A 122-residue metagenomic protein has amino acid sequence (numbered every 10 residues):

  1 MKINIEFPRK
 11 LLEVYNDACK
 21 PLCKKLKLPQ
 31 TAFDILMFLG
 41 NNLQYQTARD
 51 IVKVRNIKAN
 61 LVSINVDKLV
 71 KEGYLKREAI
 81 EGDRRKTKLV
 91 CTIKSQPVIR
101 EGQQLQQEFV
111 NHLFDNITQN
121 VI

Functional and structural regions predicted by a protein language model:
M1-L26, E72: N-terminal leader segment of winged-helix/HTH proteins
F7, D34-F38, P97: Pre-recognition alpha-helix immediately N-terminal to the DNA-recognition helix within helix-turn-helix or winged-helix
R9, E13, N56, Q96-Q103: Short amphipathic alpha-helical segments with heptad-repeat character
C19-K58: N-terminal helix-turn-helix DNA-binding core of bacterial DNA-binding proteins
D67-I122: Charged, amphipathic alpha-helical coiled-coil/dimerization segments
